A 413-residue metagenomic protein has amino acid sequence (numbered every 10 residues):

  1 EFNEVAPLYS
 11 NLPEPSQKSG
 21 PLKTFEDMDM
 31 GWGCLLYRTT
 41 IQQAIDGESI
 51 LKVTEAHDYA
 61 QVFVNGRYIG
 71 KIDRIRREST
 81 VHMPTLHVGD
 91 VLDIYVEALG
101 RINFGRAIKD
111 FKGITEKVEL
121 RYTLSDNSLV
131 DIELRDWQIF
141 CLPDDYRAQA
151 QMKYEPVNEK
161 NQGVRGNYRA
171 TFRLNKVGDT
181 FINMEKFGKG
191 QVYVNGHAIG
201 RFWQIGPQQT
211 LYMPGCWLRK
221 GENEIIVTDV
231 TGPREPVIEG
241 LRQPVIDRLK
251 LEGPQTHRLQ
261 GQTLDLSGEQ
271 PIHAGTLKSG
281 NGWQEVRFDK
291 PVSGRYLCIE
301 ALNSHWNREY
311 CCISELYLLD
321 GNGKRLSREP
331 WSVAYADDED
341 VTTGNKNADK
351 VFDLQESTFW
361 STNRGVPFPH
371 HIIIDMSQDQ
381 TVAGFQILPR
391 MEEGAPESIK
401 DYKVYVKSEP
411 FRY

Functional and structural regions predicted by a protein language model:
E1-P156, P214, I226, V230-G232 (+3 more regions): Carbohydrate-binding surfaces of carbohydrate-active enzymes
G31-Q42, G163-R173, N281-V286, R364-Q378: Short beta-strands within extracellular/lumenal beta-sheet-rich domains
E48-F63, L92, F172-N195, F202-W203 (+1 more regions): Aromatic-lined ligand-binding clefts that engage carbohydrates, nucleic acids, or primary amines
Y59-R67, G190-A198, A395-P410: Short, surface-exposed beta-strand/strand-loop-strand elements in extracellular ectodomains
E78-T85, T210-C216, W283-D289, I374: Exposed aromatic-hydrophobic patches
A98-K109, P233-L241, W306-D320: Edge beta-strands of jelly-roll/beta-sandwich modules across compartments, strongly enriched in secreted/luminal
Q262-G268, L277-Y413: Aromatic, loop-rich ligand-recognition surfaces of beta-strand-rich domains
